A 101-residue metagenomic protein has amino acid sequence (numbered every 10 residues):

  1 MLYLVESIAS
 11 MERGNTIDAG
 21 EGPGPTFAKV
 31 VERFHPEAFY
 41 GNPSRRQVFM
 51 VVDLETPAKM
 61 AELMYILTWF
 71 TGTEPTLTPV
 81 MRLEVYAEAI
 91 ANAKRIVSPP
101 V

Functional and structural regions predicted by a protein language model:
M1-V101: Conserved, structured core segments of small domains
